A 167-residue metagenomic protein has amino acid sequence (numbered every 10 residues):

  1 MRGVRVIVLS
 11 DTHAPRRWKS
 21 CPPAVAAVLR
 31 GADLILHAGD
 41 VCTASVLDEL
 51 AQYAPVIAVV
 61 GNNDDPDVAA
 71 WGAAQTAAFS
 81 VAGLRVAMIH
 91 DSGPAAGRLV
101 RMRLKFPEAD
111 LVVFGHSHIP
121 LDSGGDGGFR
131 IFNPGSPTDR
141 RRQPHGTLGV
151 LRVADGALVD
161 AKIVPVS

Functional and structural regions predicted by a protein language model:
M1-A54, D64-A74, G83, P144-T147: N-terminal active-site segment of His-dependent metallophosphoesterases
R2-G3, L9, V81-A82, L104-E108 (+2 more regions): Binuclear metal-dependent phosphoesterase catalytic core
V8-S10, L34-D40, V56-N62, M88-H90 (+2 more regions): Active-site neighborhood of phospho(di)ester-bond hydrolases with catalytic His/Asp-centered motifs
H13-R17, V41-V46, N63-A69, G93-L99 (+2 more regions): Active-site environment of divalent metal-dependent phosphoester hydrolases
A32, G61, A154-G156: Juxtamembrane helix-loop transition sites at the ends of transmembrane segments in multi-pass membrane proteins
A54-I57, G72-T76, G128-F132: Active-site regions of enzymes building and remodeling cell-envelope glycoconjugates
N63, V68-M88, G93-K105: Glycine/small-residue-rich loop that forms an oxyanion/phosphate-binding "nest" at active or ligand-binding sites
T76-A77, P120, G149: Residue-level detector of beta-strand structural context in well-folded domains
